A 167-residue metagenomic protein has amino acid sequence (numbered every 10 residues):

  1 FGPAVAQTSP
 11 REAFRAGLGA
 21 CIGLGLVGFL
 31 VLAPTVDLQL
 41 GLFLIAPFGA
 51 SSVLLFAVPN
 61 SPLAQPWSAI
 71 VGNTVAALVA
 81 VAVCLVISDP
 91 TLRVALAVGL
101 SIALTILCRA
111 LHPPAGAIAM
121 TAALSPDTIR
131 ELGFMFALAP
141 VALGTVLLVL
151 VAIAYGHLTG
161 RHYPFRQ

Functional and structural regions predicted by a protein language model:
F1-L78, A82, V86-A95, I129-Q167: Alpha-helical transmembrane segments and their membrane-interface boundaries that form or gate the permeation pathway
V58-S68, T105-G116: Membrane-helix interface "capping/anchor" motifs
S88-P114: Internal alpha-helical transmembrane segments of multi-pass membrane proteins
T105, R109-A110, P126-D127, G160: Alpha-helix capping at helix-to-loop junctions
G116-L124: Re-entrant/interfacial helical elements at transmembrane boundaries that shape and gate the permeation pathway
